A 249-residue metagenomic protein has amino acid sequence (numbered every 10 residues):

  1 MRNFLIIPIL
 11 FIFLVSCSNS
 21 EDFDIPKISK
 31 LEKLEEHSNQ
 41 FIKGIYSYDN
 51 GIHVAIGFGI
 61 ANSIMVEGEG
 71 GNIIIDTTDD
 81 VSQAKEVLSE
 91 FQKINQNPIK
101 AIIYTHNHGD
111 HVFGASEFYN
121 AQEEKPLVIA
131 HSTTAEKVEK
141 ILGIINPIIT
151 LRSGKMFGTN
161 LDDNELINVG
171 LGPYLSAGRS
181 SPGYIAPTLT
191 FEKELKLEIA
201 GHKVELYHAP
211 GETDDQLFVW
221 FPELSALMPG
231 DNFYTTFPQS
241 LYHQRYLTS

Functional and structural regions predicted by a protein language model:
F4-L14: Sec-dependent N-terminal signal peptides
C17-G70, S153-M156, N160, R179 (+1 more regions): Zn-dependent metallo-beta-lactamase
Q40, G70-G71, S82-A130, T190: Active-site metal-binding motif and surrounding structural segment of the metallo-beta-lactamase
I42-Q92, F218-N232: Conserved beta-strand hairpin/beta-sheet module of binuclear metal-dependent hydrolase folds, prominently
V54, I73-D76, K100-Y104, L206: Short catalytic-loop micro-motif centered on adjacent basic/acidic residues
G59-N62, D79-S82, N107-H111, T134-E136 (+2 more regions): Solvent-exposed loop/turn segments at secondary-structure junctions within structured extracellular/periplasmic domains
N72, D79-V81, I185, K196 (+1 more regions): Metallo-beta-lactamase
K137-Y207: Metallo-beta-lactamase
